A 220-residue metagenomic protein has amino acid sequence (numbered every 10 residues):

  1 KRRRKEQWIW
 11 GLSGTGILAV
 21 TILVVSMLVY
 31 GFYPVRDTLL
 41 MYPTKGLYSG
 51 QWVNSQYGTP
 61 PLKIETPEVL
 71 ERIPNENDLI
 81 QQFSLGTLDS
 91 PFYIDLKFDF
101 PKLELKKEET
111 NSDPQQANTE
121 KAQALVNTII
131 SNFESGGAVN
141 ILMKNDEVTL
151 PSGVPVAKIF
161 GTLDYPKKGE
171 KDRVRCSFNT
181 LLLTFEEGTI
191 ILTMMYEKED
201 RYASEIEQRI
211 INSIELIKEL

Functional and structural regions predicted by a protein language model:
K1-F92, L142, V148, E170-V174 (+2 more regions): N-terminal targeting sequences that direct proteins away from the cytosol to non-cytosolic compartments
N77-L182, T189-I191: Conserved polar/disulfide-associated segments of primarily extracytoplasmic proteins
